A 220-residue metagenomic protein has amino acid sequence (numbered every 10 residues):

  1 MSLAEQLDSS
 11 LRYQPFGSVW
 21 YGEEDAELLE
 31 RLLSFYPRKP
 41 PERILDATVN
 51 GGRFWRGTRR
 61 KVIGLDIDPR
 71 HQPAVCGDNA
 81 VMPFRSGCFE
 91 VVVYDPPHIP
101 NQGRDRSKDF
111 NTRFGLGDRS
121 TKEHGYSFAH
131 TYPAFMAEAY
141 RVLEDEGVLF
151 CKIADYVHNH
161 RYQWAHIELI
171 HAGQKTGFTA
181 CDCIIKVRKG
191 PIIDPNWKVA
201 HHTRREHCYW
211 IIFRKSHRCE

Functional and structural regions predicted by a protein language model:
M1-E220: Class I S-adenosyl-L-methionine-dependent methyltransferase catalytic core
